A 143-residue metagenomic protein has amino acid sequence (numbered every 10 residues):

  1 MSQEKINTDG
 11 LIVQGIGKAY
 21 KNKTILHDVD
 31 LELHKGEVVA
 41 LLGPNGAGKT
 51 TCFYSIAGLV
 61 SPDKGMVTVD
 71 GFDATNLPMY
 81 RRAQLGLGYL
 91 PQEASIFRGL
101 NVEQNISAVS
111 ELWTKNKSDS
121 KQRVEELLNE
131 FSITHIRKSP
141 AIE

Functional and structural regions predicted by a protein language model:
M1-G17: ABC-family P-loop ATPase nucleotide-binding domain
L11, L26-D28: Conserved structural motif at the start of ABC-family nucleotide-binding domains
K21, V39, L100-D119, E130: ABC-type ATPase nucleotide-binding domains, specifically the catalytic core motifs of the NBD
L42-P44: The feature captures the beta-strand-to-loop junction immediately N-terminal to the Walker
A57: Helix-to-loop junction immediately C-terminal to a conserved catalytic motif
G65-D73, L85, D119, R123: Conserved ABC transporter NBD signature motif
S118-I136: Conserved ABC ATPase "signature" region
